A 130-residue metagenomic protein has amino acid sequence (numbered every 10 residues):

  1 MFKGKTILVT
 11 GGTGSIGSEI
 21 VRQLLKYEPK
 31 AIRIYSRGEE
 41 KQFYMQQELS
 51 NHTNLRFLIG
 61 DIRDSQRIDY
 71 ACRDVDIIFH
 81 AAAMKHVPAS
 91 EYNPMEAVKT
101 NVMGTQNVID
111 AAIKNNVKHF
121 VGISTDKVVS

Functional and structural regions predicted by a protein language model:
K3-K5, P29, V75, V117: Phosphate-coordination loops involved in phosphoryl transfer and adenosine-cofactor binding
K5-Y27: N-terminal Rossmann NAD(P)H-binding glycine-rich loop of SDR-like oxidoreductase domains
E28-K41: Conserved glycine-rich Rossmann-like NAD(P)H-binding loop of the short-chain dehydrogenase/reductase
S36, L58-I59, K99: Conserved residues in the N-terminal Rossmann fold of short-chain dehydrogenase/reductase
E40, R63, K85: Adenine-nucleotide cofactor-binding loop residues
S50, L55-I77: Conserved Rossmann-fold cofactor-binding substructure of NAD(P)-dependent oxidoreductases
I77-H80, M84-S130: Conserved Rossmann-fold NAD(P)-dependent oxidoreductase catalytic core, especially the SDR/UDP-sugar
